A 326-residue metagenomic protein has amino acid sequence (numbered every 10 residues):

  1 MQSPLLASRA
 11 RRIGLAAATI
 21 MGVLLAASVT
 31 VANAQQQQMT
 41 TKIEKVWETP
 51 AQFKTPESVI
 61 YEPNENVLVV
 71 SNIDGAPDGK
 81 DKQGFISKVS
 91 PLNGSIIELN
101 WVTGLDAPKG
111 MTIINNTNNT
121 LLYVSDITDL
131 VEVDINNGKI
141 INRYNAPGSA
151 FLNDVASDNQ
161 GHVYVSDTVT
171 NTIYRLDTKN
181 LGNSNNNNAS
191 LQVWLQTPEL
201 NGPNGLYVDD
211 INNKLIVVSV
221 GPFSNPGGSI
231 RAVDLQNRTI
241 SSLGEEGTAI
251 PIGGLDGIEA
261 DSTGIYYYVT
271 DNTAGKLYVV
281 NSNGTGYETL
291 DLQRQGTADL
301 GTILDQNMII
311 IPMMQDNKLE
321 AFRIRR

Functional and structural regions predicted by a protein language model:
A16-A27: Bacterial N-terminal signal peptides
I43, D129-Q160, S166: Asp-box/WD-like beta-propeller blade repeats and closely related beta-sheet repeat scaffolds
I43-P50, S95-V102, K139-N145, S190-T197 (+2 more regions): A short beta-strand motif characteristic of beta-propeller blades
Q52-N66, A76, D81-Q83, V102-L121 (+6 more regions): Beta-rich, blade/repeat-based domains predominating in secreted/periplasmic proteins but also intracellular
V70-G94: Beta-propeller domains
D74-D78, D129, T170-T172, G221-N225 (+2 more regions): Short glycine/acidic-enriched loop and turn motifs that connect beta-strands
G84-S87, D129-V131, T172-Y174, S229-R231 (+2 more regions): A short loop-to-beta-strand structural motif that recurs across blades of beta-propeller domains
S90-G94, D134-K139, D177-L181, D234-R238 (+2 more regions): Short loop/turn segments that connect beta-strands within beta-propeller blades
